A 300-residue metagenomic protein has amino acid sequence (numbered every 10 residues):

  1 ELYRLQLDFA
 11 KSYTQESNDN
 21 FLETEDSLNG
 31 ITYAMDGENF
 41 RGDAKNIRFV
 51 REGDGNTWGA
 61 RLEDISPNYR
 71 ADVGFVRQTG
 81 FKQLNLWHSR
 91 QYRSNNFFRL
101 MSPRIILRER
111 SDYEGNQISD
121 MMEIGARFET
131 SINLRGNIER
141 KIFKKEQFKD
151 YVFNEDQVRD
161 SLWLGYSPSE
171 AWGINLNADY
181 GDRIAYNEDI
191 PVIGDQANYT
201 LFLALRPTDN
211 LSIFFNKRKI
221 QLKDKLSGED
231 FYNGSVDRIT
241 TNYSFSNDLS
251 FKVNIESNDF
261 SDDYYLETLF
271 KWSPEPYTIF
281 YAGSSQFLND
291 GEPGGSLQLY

Functional and structural regions predicted by a protein language model:
E1-L2: Hydrophobic, small-residue-rich alpha-helical packing segments that form membrane-like cores
L5: An internal, acidic/charged active-site-proximal segment that coordinates divalent cations and/or engages
K11-Y13, N18-Y300: Exposed, low-structure sequence patches enriched in small/polar residues
